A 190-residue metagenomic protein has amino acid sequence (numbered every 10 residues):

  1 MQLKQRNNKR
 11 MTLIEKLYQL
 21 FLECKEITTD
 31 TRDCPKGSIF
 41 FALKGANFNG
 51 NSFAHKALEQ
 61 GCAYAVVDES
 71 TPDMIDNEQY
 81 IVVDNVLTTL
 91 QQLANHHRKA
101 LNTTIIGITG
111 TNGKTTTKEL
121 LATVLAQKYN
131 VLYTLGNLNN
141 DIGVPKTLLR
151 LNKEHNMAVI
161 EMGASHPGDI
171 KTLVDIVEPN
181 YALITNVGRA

Functional and structural regions predicted by a protein language model:
M1-Q92, H96: N-terminal leader/targeting and accessory segments in enzymes
T89-A190: Phosphate-binding loop of NTP-binding sites
